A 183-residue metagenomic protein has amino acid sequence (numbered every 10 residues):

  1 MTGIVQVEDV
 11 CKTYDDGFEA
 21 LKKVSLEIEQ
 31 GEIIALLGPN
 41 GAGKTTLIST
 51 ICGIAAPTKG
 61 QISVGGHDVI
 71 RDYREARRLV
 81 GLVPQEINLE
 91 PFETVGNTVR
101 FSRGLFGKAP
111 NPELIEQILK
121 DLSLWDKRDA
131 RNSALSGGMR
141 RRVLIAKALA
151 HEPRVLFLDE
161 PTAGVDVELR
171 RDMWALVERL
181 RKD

Functional and structural regions predicted by a protein language model:
C52: Helix-to-loop junction immediately C-terminal to a conserved catalytic motif
G60-R71, E75-A76: Conserved ABC transporter NBD signature motif
R100, G104-K127: Conserved ABC ATPase "signature" region
R131-L135: Conserved ABC ATPase signature
E152: Conserved catalytic motifs of ABC-family nucleotide-binding domains
L156-D159: Catalytic Walker B motif of ABC-type/P-loop ATPase nucleotide-binding domains
